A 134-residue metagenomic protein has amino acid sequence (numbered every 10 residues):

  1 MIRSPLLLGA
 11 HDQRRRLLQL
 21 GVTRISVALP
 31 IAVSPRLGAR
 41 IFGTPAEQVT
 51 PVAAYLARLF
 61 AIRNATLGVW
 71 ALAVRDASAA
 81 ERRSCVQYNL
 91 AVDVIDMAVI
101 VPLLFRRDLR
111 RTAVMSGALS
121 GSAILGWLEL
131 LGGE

Functional and structural regions predicted by a protein language model:
M1-E134: Short amphipathic, positively biased membrane-proximal segments that drive organelle/inner-membrane targeting
